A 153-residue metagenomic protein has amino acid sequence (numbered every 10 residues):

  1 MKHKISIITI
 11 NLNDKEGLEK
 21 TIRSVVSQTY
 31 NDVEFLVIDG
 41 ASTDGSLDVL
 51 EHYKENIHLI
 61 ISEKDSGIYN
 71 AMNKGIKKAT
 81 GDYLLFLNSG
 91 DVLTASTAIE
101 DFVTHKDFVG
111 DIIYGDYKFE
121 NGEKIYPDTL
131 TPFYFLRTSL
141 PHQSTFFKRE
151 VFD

Functional and structural regions predicted by a protein language model:
M1-S27: N-proximal low-complexity "stem/linker" segments adjacent to membrane-targeting elements
E16-E19, D44-H52: Acidic helix N-cap motif at the loop->helix transition within catalytic regions of sugar-transfer enzymes
T21, S62-A79: Glycine-rich, basic loop-to-helix element that forms the pyrophosphate-binding segment of sugar-nucleotide handling
D32-A41, I61-K64: Short beta-strand/loop segment that forms part of the nucleotide-sugar
D39-D48, N88, V92: A conserved acidic beta->alpha catalytic loop
L84: Short aromatic/hydrophobic "clamp" motif used to bind/position activated sugar donors
V92, S96-I125: Conserved donor NDP-sugar-binding/catalytic core segment of glycosyltransferases
G115, Y126-D153: Conserved nucleotide-sugar donor-binding catalytic segment
